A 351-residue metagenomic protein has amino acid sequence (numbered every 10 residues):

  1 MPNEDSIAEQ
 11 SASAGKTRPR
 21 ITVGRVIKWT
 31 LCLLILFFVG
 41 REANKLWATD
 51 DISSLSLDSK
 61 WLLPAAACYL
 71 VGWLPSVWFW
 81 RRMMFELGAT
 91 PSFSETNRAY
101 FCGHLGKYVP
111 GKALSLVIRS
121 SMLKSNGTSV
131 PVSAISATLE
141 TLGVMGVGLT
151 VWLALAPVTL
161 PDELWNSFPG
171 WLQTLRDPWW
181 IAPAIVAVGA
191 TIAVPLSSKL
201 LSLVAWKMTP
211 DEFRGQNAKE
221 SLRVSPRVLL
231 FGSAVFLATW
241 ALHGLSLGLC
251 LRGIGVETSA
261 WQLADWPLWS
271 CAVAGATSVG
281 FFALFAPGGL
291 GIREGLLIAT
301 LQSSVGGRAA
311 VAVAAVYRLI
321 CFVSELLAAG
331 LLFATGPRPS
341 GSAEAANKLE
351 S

Functional and structural regions predicted by a protein language model:
M1-F101, A156-F281, G306-G307, A312 (+1 more regions): Predominantly cytoplasmic-facing regulatory/coupling regions of multi-pass membrane proteins
F93-R98, K112-V117, K124-T141, G306-V316: Membrane-interface alpha-helices at helix entry/exit sites of multi-pass transporters
Y100, S129-G148, L175-A187: Alpha-helical membrane-spanning segments of integral membrane proteins, especially the hydrophobic core of TM bundles
C102-V109, C271-E294: Transmembrane alpha-helix interface/packing and boundary motifs in multi-pass membrane proteins, characterized by
H104, Y108-A113, T141-L153: Mid-bilayer segments of alpha-helical transmembrane spans in multi-pass integral membrane proteins that mediate
L114-N126, F285-Q302: Re-entrant/interfacial helical elements at transmembrane boundaries that shape and gate the permeation pathway
L116-V117, A154, L297-T300, S324 (+1 more regions): Generic hydrophobic alpha-helical membrane-span motif
